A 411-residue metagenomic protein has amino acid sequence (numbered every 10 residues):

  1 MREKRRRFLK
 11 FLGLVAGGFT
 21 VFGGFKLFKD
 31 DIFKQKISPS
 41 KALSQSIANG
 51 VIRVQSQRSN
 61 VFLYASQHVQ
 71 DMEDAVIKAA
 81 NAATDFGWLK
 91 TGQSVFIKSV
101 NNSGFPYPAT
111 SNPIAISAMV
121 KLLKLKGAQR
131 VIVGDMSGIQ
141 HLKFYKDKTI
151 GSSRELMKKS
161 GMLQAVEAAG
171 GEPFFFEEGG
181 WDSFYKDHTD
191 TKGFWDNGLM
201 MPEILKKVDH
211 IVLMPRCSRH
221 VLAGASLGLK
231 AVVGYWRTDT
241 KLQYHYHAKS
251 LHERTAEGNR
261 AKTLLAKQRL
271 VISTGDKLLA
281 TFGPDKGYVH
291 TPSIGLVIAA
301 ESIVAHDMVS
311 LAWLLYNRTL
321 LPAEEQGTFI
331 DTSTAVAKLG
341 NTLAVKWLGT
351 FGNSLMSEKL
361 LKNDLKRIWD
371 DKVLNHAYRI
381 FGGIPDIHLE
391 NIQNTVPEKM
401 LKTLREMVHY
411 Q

Functional and structural regions predicted by a protein language model:
R2-Q411: N-terminal and secondary-structure boundary signal
